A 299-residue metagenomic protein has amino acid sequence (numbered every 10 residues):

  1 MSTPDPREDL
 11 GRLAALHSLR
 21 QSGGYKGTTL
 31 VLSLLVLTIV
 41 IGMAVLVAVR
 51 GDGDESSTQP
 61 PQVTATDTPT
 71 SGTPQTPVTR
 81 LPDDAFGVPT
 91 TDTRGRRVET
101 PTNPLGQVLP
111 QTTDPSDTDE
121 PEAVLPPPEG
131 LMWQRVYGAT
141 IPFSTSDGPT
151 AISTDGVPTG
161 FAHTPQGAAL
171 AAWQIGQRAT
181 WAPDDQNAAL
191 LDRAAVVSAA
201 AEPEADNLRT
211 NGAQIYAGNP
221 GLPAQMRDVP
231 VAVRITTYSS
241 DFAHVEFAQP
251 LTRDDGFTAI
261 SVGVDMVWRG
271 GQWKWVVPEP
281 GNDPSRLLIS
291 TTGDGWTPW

Functional and structural regions predicted by a protein language model:
M1-G27: Terminal targeting segments of Actinobacterial cell-envelope proteins
T3-D9, D184-Q272, V277-P298: Structured, amphipathic secondary-structure segments that form assembly/contact surfaces in multi-subunit
V31-V45: Hydrophobic membrane-insertion alpha-helices, especially the h-region of bacterial N-terminal signal peptides
G42-Q62: C-terminal region of N-terminal signal peptides and the immediate post-cleavage residues of exported proteins
T58-Q75: Short extracytoplasmic/periplasmic juxtamembrane "stem" segments immediately C-terminal to an N-terminal membrane anchor
T76, L81, G156: Residue-level signal for pocket-adjacent positions within structured domains
L81-D147, S261-I289: Short beta-strand edge/turn micro-motifs at domain boundaries
A139-A213: Core segments of small alpha/beta cavity-forming domains
